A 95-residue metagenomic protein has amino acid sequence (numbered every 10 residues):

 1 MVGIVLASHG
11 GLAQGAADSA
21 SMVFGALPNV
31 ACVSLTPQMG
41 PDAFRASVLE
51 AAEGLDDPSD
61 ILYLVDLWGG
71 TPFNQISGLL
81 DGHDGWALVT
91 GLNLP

Functional and structural regions predicted by a protein language model:
M1-P95: N-terminal loops that bind phosphate or other acidic moieties and the adjacent beta-alpha structural core
